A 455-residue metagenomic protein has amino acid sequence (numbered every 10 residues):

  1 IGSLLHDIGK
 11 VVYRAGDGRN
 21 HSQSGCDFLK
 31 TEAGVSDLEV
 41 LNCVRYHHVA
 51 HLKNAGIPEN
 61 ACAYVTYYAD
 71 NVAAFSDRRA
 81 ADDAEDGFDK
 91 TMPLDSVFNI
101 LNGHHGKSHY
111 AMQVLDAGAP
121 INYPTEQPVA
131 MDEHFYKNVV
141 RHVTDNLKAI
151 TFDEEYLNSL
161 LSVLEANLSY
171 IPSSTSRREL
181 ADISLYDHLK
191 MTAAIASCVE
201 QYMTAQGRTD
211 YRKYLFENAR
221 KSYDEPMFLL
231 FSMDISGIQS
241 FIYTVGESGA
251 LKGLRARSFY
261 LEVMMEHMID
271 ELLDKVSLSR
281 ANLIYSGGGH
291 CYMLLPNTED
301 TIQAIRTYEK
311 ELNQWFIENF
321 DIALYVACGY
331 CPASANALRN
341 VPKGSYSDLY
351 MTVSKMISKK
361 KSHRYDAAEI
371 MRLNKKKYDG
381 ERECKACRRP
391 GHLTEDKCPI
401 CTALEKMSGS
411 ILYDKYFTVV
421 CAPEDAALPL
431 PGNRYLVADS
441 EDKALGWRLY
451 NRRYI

Functional and structural regions predicted by a protein language model:
I1-K30, D83, S108-Y110, A117-A205 (+1 more regions): Acidic/His-rich, divalent-metal-binding segments that scaffold phosphate/diphosphate chemistry
I1-P124, I171-T175, Y223, Y243-L254: Divalent metal-dependent catalytic cores for phosphoryl transfer on phosphate-bearing substrates
F231-S240: Catalytic-site or vestigial catalytic-site microsegments of nucleotide-handling domains
S248-D274: Surface-exposed, low-hydrophobicity interaction/linker segments
R257, C291-T307: Short helix/loop segment flanking the catalytic signature motif in cyclic-nucleotide metabolism enzymes
I269-P296, F320-A323, A327-G329, P423-I455: Conserved helix-loop-beta segment at the catalytic/binding core of cyclic-nucleotide signaling proteins
K310-S347: Flexible helix-coil linker/hinge segments at domain or subdomain boundaries
K361-R434: Cys/His-rich short segments
